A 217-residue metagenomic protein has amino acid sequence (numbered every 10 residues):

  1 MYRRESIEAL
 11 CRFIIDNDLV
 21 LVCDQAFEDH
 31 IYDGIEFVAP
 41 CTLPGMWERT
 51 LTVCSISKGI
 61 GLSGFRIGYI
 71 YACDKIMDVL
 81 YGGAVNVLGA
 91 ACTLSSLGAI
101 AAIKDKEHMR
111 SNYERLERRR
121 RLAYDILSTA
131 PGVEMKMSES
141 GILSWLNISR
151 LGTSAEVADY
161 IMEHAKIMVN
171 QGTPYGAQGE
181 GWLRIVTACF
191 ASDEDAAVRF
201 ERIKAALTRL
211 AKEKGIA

Functional and structural regions predicted by a protein language model:
M1-L21, F27-L62, K75: Active-site pre-lysine segment of PLP-dependent enzymes
I14, L127-S128, I161-M162: A generic structural signal for well-ordered alpha-helical segments
L43, E48-E117, R121-I126, L207: Conserved core segment of the aminotransferase class I/II
C73-D74, K104, N147-S149, A188-F190: Residue-level recognition of strand-loop junctions within catalytic nucleotide-signaling folds
I100, L116-Y124, M135-N147, G179: Conserved glycine-rich beta-strand-loop-beta hairpin in the small C-terminal domain of fold type I
P131-M135, M168-T173: A short linear hydrophobic-aromatic micro-motif
Y160-V169, Y175-A217: PLP-dependent enzyme catalytic core of the Aspartate aminotransferase-like
